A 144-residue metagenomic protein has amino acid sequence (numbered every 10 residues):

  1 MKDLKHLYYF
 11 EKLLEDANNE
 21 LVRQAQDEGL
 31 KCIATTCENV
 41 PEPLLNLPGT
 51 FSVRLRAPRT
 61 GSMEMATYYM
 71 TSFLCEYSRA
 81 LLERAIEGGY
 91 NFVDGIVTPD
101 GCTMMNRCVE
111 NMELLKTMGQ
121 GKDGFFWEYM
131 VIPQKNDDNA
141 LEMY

Functional and structural regions predicted by a protein language model:
M1-Y144: An N-terminal assembly and electron-transfer interface module characteristic of large anaerobic redox and radical
